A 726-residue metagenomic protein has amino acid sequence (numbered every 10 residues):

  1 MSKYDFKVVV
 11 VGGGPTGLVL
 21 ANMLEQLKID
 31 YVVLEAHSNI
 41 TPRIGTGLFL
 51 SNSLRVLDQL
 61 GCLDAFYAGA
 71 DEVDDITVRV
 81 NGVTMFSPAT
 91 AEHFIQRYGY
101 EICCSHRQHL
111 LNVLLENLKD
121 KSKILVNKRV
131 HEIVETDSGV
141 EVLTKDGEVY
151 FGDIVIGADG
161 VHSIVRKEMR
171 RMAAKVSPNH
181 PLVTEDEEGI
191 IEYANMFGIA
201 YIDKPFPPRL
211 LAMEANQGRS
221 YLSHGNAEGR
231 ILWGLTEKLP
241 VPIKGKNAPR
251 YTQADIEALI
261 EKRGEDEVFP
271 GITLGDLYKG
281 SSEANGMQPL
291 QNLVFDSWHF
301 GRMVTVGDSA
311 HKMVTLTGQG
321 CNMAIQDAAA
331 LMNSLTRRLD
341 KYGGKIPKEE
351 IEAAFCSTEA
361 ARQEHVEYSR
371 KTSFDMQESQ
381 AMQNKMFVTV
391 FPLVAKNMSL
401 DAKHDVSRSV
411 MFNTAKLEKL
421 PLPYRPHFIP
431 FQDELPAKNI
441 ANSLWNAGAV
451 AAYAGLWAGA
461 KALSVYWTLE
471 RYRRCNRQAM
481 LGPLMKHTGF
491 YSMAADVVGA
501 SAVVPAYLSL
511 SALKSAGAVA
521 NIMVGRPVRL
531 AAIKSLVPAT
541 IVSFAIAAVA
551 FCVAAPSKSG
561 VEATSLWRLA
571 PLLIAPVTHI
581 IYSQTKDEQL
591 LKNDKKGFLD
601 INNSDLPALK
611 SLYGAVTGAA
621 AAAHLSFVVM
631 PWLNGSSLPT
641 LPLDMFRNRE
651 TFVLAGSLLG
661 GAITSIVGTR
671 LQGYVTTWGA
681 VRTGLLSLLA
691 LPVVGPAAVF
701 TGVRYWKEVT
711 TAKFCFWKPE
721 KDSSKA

Functional and structural regions predicted by a protein language model:
M1-V8, Q26-L27, K438: Extreme N-terminal leader/targeting segments of oxidoreductases
K3-Y4, N333-S443: C-terminal helical "tail/cap" subdomain of flavin- and related membrane-associated enzymes
D5-F6, F151-D153, F300-G301: Active-site acidic short loop of glycosyltransferases
V10-Q26, L34-H37, I156-G157, M196 (+1 more regions): Conserved mid-domain beta->alpha element of the FAD-binding
I29-L34, D58-L60, D64, C103-V113 (+3 more regions): General structural concept
I44-E116: Active-site-adjacent segment of FAD-dependent monooxygenases/related oxidoreductases
L115-N117, K121-G286, V294-F295: Conserved FAD-binding catalytic core of PHBH/FMO-like flavoproteins
D255, H427-K725: Long, hydrophobic alpha-helical transmembrane bundles and adjoining juxtamembrane helices/loops of multi-pass integral
